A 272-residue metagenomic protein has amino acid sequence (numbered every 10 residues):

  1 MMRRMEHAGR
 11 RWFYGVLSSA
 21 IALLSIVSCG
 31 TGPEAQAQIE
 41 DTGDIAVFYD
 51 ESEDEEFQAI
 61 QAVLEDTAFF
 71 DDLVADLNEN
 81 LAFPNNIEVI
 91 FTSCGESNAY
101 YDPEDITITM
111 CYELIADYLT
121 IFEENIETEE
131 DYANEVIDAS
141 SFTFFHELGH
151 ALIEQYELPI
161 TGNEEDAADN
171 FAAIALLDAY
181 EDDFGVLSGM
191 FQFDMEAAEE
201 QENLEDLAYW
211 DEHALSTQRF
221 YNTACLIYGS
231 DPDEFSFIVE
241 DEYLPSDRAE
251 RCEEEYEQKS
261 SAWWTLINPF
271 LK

Functional and structural regions predicted by a protein language model:
R4-L17: Bacterial N-terminal signal peptides that target proteins for export
I26-S28: C-terminal motif of bacterial Sec signal peptides marking the signal peptidase cleavage site
G32-M110, L114-E124, S260-K272: A metal-dependent hydrolase signature that marks the N-terminal structural subdomain at the beginning of catalytic folds
E40-D50, D54-F57, D206-K272: Pan-zinc metallopeptidase signature
T92-C94, C111-L114, F145, E154-Y156 (+1 more regions): Active-site-proximal beta-strand/loop segments in catalytic clefts of secreted hydrolases
M110, F142-Q155, D169, A173: Active-site recognition of the HExxH zinc-binding catalytic motif
F122-F142, E157-I160: Short pre-active-site segment immediately N-terminal to the catalytic Zn-binding motif
N163-Q201: Post-HExxH zinc-binding segment in Zn-dependent metallohydrolases
